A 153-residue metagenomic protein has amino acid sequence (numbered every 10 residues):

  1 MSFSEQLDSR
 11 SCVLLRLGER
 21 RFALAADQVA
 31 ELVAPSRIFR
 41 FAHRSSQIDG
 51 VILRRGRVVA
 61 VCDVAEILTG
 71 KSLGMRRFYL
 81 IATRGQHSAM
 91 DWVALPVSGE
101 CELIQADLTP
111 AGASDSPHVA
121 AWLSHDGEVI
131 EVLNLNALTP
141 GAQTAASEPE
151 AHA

Functional and structural regions predicted by a protein language model:
M1-A153: An acidic, low-aromatic, low-complexity terminal/linker signal
